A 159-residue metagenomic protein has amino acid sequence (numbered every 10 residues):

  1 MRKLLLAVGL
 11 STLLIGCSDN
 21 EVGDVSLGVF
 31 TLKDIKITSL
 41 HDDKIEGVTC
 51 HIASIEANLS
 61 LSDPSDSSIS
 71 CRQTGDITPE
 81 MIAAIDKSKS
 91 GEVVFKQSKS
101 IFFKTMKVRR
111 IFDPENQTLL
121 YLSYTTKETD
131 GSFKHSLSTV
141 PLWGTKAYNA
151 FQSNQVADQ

Functional and structural regions predicted by a protein language model:
R2-A7: Sec-dependent signal peptide recognition, specifically the positively charged N-region followed immediately by
L10, D43-K44, P64: Residue-level signal for mature regions of secreted extracellular proteins and peptides
L13-G16: C-terminal motif of bacterial Sec signal peptides marking the signal peptidase cleavage site
S18-N20: Bacterial signal peptide processing site
D24-D43: Post-signal peptide N-terminal segment of mature Sec-exported envelope proteins
L32, I45-G47, D66: Extracytoplasmic
T49-N116: Mature extracytoplasmic domains of secretory-pathway proteins
E115-Q159: C-terminal partner/receptor-binding element of secreted or periplasmic proteins
